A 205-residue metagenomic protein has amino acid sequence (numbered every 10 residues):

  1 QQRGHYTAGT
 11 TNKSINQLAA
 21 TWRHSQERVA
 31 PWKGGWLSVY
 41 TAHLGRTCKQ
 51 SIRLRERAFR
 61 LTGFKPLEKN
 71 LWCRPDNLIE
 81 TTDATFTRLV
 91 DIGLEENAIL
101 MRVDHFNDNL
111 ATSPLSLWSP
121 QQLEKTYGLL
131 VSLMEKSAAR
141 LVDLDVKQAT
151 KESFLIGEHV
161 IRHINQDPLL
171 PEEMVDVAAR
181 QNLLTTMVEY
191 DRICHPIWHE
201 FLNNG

Functional and structural regions predicted by a protein language model:
Q1-Q2, R102: Small/polar-rich, solvent-exposed N-terminal microdomains that initiate assembly or binding
Q2-W22: Short, cationic-aromatic polyanion-contact patches
A19-Q26, R55-R60: Short amphipathic beta-strand starts and helix->beta connectors
R23-A30, T47: Catalytic micro-motifs at enzyme active sites that drive phosphoryl/nucleotidyl and oxygen chemistry
A30-G34, K65-P66: Short, flexible turn/loop "capping" segments at secondary-structure junctions
W36-H43: Active-site-flanking beta-strand signature of metal-NTP-handling nucleotidyl enzymes and homologous cyclase-like
L44-R140: Mid-protein regulatory/catalytic core that forms ligand/cofactor-binding pockets and protein-protein interaction
N107-G205: C-terminal regulatory/effector modules of DNA-binding transcriptional regulators
